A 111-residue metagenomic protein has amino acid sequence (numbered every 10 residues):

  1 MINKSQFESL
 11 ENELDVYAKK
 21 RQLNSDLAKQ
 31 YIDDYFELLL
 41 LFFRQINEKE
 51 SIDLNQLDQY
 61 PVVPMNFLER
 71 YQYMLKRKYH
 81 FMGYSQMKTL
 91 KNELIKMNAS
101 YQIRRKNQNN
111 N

Functional and structural regions predicted by a protein language model:
I2-N109: Conserved nucleotidyltransferase catalytic core and NTase-mimicking acidic/glycine-rich helix/loop elements in nucleic
